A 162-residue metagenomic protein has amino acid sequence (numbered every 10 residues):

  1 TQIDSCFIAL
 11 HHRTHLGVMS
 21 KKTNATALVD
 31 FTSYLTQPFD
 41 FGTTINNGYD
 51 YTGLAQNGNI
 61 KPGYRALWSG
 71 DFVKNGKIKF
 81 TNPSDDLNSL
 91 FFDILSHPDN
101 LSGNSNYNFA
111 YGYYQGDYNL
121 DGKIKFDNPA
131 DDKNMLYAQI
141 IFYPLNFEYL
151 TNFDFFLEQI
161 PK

Functional and structural regions predicted by a protein language model:
T1-K162: Cellulosome-associated attachment modules in secreted, modular CAZymes
